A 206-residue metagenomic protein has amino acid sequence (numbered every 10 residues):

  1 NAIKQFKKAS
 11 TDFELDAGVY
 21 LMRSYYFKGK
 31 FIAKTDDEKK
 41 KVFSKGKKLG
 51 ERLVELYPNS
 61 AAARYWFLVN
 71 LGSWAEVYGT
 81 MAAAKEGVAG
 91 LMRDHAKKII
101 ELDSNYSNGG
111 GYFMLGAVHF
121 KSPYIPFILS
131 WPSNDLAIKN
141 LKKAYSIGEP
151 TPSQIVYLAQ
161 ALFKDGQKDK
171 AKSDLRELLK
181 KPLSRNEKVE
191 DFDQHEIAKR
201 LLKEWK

Functional and structural regions predicted by a protein language model:
N1, Q5-K8: Alpha-helical segment of the N-proximal tetratricopeptide repeat
N1, R23-N59, Y65-K98, G110-A144 (+2 more regions): Short coil/linker segments at helix-helix boundaries
K7, F13-A17, S24-F27: Glycine- and aromatic-enriched membrane insertion/assembly motifs of diderm outer-membrane and organelle channel
D12-E14, P58-N59, S104-Y106, E149: Short coil turns that delineate tetratricopeptide repeat
A17-V19, A63, N108-G111, Q154: TPR alpha-solenoid repeat register
L102-G110, S153-Q154, L158-A161, K188: Ligand-binding pocket scaffold of soluble enzyme catalytic domains
H119-F120, P150-P152: Generic helix N-cap/helix-start motif at coil->alpha-helix transitions
L158-K206: Long hydrophobic alpha-helical segments typical of transmembrane helices together with their membrane-interfacial
